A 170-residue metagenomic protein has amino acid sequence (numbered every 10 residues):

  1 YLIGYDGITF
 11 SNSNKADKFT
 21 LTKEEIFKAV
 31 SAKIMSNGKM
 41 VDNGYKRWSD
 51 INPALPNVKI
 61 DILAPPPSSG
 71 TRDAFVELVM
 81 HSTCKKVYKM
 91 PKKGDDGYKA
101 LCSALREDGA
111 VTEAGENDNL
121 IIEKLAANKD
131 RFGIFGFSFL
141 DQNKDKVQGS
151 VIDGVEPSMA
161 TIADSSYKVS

Functional and structural regions predicted by a protein language model:
Y1-S170: Flexible loop/hinge segments at secondary-structure junctions
